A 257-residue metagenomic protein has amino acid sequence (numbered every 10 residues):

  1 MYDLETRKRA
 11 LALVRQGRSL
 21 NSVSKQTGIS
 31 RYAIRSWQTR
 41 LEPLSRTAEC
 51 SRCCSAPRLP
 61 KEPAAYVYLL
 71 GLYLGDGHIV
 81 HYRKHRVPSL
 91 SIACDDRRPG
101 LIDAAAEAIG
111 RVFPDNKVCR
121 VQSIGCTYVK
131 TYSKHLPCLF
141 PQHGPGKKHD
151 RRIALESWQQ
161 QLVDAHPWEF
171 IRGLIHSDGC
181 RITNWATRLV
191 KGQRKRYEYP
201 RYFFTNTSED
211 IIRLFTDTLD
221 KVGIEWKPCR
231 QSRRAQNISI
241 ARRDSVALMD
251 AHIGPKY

Functional and structural regions predicted by a protein language model:
M1-Y257: Internal intein/HINT superfamily modules and their associated LAGLIDADG
